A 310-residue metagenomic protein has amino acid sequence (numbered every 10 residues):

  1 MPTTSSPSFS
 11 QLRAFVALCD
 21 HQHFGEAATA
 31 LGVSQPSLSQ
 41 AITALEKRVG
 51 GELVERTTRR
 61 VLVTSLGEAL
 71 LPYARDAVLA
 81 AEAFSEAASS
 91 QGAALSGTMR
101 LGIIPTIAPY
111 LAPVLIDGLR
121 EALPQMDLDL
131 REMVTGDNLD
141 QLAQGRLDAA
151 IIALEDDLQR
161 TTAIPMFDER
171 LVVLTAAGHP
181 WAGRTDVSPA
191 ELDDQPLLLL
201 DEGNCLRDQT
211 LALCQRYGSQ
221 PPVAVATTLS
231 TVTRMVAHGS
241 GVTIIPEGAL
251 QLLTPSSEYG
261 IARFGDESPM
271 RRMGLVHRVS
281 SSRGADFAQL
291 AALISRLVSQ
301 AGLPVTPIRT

Functional and structural regions predicted by a protein language model:
V16-S37, R60: Short helix-boundary/capping micro-motifs
E46-E68: A short LG(V/I)-centered, amphipathic sequence patch enriched for acidic residue(s) preceding the LG motif
R48-V49, L70-G92, L154, L290: Alpha-helical linker/hinge and terminal dimerization helices associated with HTH transcriptional regulators
S96-Q159, L229: Central regulatory/effector-binding core of bacterial HTH transcription factors
L111, Y259-P304: A late-sequence structural motif
V134-L147, I152-A153, G203-A262: Hydrophobic hinge/microswitch elements
L158-P165, E169, R184, E191 (+1 more regions): Beta-alpha-beta core module
W181, P196-Y217, E247, R283-L293 (+1 more regions): Secondary-structure junction motif
